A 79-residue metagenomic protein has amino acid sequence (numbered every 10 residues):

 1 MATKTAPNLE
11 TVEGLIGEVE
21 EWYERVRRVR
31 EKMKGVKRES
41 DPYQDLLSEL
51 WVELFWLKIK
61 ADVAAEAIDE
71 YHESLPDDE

Functional and structural regions predicted by a protein language model:
M1-E79: Sequence/structural signature of long amphipathic alpha-helices that form protein-protein interaction faces
